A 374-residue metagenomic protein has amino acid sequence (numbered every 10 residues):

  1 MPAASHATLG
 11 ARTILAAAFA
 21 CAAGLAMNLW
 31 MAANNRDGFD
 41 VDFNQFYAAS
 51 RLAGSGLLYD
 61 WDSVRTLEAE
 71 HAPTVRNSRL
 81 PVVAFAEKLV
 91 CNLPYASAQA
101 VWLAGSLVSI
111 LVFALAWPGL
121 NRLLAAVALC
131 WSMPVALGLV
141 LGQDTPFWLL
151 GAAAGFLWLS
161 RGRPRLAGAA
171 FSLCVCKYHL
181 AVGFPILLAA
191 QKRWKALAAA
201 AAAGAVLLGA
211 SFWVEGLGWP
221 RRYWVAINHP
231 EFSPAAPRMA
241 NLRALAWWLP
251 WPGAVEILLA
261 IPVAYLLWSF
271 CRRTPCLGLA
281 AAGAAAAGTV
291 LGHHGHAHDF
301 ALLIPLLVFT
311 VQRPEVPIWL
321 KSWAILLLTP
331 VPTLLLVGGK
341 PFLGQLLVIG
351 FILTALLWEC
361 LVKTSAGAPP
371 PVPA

Functional and structural regions predicted by a protein language model:
P2-L166, L188-I304, V308-R313, L320 (+2 more regions): Primarily membrane-embedded glycan-assembly and transfer machineries that use lipid-linked glycans
C130-W131, C174, A181-V182, L258 (+2 more regions): Hydrophobic alpha-helical transmembrane segments of integral membrane proteins, especially lipid-exposed positions
F171-L187, G292-D299: Transmembrane helices and adjacent periplasmic/lumenal helix-loop junctions of polyprenol-phosphate-dependent
C176-H179, A205-A210, A324: Membrane-embedded alpha-helical segments of transport systems, primarily multispan ion/solute transporters
V311-A374: Aromatic-enriched
